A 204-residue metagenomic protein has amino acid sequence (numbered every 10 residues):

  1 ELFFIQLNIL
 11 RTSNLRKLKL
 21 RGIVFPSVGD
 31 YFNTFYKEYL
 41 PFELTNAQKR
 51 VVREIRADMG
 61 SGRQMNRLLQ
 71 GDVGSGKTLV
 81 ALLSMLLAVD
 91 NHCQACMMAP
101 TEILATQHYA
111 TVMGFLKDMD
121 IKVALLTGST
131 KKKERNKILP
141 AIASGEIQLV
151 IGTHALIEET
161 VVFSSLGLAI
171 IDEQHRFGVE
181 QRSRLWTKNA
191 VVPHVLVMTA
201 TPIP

Functional and structural regions predicted by a protein language model:
E1-C96: Pre-Walker A segment
H92-C96, K122, G145-L149, S165-L168 (+1 more regions): Loop/turn-to-beta-strand initiation segments
Q94-T101, L126: Conserved RecA-like ASCE P-loop NTPase motor core of nucleic-acid helicases/translocases
P100, Q107, G128, H154 (+1 more regions): Conserved H-loop
L104-A143: Conserved helix-turn-beta segment of the N-terminal RecA-like "Helicase ATP-binding" lobe in SF1/SF2 helicases
T106, V162-L168, Q174-P204: Post-DEXD/H (motif II) to motif III coupling segment of the RecA-like Helicase ATP-binding lobe
S129-V150, I157-L166: Conserved motor-coupling elements within RecA-like helicase/translocase cores
T153-H154, D172-E173: Walker B catalytic acidic pair
